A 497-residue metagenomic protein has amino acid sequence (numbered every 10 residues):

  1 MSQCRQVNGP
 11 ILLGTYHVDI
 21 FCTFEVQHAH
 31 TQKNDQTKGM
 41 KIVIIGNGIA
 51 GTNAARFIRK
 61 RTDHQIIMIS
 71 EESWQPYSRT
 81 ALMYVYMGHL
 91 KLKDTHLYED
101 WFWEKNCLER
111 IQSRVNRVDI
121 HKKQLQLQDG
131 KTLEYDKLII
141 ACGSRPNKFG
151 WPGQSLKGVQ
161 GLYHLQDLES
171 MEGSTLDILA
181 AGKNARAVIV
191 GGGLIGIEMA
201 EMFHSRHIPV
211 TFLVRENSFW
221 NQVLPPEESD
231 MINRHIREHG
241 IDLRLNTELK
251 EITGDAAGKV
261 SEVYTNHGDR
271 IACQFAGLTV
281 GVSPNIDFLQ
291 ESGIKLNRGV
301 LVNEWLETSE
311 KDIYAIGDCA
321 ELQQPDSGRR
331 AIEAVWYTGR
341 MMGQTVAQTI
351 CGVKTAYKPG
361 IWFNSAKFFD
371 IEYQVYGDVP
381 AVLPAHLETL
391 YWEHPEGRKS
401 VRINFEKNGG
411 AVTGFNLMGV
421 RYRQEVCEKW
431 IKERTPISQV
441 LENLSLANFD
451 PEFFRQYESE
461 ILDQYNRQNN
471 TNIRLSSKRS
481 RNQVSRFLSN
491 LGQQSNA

Functional and structural regions predicted by a protein language model:
R5, C22, D35-G39, V43 (+6 more regions): FAD-binding core/adjacent interface of flavoenzyme oxidoreductases
T37-K41, N47, C319-E425, K478-G492 (+1 more regions): Mid-to-C-terminal Rossmann-like scaffold of FAD/NAD(P)H-dependent oxidoreductases
T37-L108, M202-L224, V426: Beta1-alpha1 glycine-rich phosphate/pyrophosphate-binding loop at the start of Rossmann-like nucleotide-binding domains
I44, G48-I49, S73, S144-P146 (+4 more regions): Residue-level detector of alpha-helix initiation sites
H64-Q65, R110-Q126, L133, S205-V302: A Rossmann-like FAD-binding core segment of flavoenzymes
S155-K183, A256-Y264, D269-T345, P436-L444: FAD-site-proximal beta/loop scaffold in flavoenzymes
S170-L224: Rossmann-like NAD(P)H-binding beta-loop-alpha module
S438-S495: Cysteine/selenocysteine-centered motifs that mediate thiol-based redox chemistry or coordinate metal-sulfur cofactors
